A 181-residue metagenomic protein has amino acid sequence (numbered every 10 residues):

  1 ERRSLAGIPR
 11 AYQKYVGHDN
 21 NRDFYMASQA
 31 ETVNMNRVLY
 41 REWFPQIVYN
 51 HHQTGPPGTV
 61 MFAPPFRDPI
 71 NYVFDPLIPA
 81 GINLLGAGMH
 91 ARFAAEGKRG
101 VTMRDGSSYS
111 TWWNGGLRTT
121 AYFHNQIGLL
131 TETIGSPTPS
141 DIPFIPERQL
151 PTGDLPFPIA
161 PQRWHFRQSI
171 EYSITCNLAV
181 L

Functional and structural regions predicted by a protein language model:
E1-L181: Structured catalytic-domain cores with a bias toward divalent-metal coordination
